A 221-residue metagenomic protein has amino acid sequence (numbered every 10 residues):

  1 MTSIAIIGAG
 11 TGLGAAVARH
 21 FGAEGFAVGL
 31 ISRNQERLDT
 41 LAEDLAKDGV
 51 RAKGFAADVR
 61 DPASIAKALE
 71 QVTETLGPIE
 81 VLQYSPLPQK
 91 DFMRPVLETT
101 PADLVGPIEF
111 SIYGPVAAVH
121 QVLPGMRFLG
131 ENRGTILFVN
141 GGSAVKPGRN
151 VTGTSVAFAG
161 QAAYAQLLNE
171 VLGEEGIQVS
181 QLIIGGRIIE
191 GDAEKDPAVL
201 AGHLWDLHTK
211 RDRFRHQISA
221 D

Functional and structural regions predicted by a protein language model:
G10-G12: Conserved glycine-rich cofactor-binding loop
G25-D39: Conserved glycine-rich Rossmann-like NAD(P)H-binding loop of the short-chain dehydrogenase/reductase
E36, A56-A68: The beta1-alpha1 cofactor-binding region of Rossmann-like NAD(H)/NADP(H)-dependent oxidoreductases
D48-R51, Q71-Y84, T209-R213: A glycine-rich helix->loop->beta "capping" turn within Rossmann-like NAD(P)(H)-dependent oxidoreductase domains
K67-E74, R94-E98, A102-F110: Active-site Tyr-X3-Lys motif and surrounding loop/helix of classical short-chain dehydrogenase/reductase
A68, Q83, P107, G114-V122: Hydrophobic positions on the long internal alpha-helix of Rossmann-like NAD(P)-dependent oxidoreductase domains
P88-Q89, P101-I108, G114, F128 (+4 more regions): Catalytic loop of short-chain dehydrogenase/reductase
A163-Q166, G173-D221: C-terminal helical subdomain
